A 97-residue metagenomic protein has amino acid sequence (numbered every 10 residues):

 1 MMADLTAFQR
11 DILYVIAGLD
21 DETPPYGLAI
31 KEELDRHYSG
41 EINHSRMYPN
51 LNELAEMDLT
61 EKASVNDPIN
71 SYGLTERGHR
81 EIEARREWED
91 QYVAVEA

Functional and structural regions predicted by a protein language model:
M1-P24: Short alpha-helical segments that sit at the start of domains
E22-L34: Short acidic, hydrophobic short linear motifs in intrinsically disordered regions
D35-R46: Short, positively charged loop/turn segments that connect secondary-structure elements
M47-M57: Basic amphipathic alpha-helical segments that dock to polyanions
E56-N66, G73: Beta-hairpin "wing" of winged helix-turn-helix
D67-R86: Basic, amphipathic "hinge/linker" alpha-helix immediately C-terminal to the N-terminal HTH DNA-binding motif
R85-A97: Amphipathic alpha-helical dimerization/coiled-coil segments that flank or bridge DNA-binding/regulatory modules
